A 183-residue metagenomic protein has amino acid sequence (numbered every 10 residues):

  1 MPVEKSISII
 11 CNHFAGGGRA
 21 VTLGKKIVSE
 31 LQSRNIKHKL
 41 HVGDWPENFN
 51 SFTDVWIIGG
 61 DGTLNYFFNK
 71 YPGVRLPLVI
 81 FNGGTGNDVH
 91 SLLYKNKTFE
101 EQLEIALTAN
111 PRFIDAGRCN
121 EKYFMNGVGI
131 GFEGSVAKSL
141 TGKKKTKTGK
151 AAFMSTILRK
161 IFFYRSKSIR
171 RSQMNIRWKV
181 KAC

Functional and structural regions predicted by a protein language model:
M1-I58, T63-G73, E100-E104: ATP/NTP phosphate-donor binding region
I10, R34, H41, G73-C183: Catalytic core of DAGKc-family lipid kinases
